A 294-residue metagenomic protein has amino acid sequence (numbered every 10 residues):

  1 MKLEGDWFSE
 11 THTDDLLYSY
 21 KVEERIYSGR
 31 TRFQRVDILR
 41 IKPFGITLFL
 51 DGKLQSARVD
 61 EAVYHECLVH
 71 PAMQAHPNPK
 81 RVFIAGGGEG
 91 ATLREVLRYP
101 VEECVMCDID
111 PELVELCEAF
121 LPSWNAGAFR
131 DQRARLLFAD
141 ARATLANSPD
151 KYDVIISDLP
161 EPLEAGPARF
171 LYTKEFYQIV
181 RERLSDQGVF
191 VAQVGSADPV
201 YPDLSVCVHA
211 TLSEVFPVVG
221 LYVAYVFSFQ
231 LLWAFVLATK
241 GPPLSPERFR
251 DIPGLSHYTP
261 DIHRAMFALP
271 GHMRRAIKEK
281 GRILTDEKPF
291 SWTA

Functional and structural regions predicted by a protein language model:
M1-F8, F44, S56-A192, P199-S205 (+1 more regions): The AdoMet/dcAdoMet-binding core of the Class I SAM-like
M1-G45, Q55, V218-A294: Soluble small-group transferase modules, centered on the S-adenosyl donor enzyme superfamily
D14-S19, I26-S28, D60-Y64, I84-G86 (+3 more regions): A short linear-motif detector with a strong N-terminal bias
F33, Y64, T144, Y152 (+8 more regions): Aromatic side chains
F49-L50: A general beta-strand register signal
E161, S196, Y225-F227: Active-site-proximal loop/turn and secondary-structure-junction residues that shape catalytic pockets, frequently
Y177-Q178, D203-Y225, V236: Conserved Class I S-adenosyl-L-methionine
